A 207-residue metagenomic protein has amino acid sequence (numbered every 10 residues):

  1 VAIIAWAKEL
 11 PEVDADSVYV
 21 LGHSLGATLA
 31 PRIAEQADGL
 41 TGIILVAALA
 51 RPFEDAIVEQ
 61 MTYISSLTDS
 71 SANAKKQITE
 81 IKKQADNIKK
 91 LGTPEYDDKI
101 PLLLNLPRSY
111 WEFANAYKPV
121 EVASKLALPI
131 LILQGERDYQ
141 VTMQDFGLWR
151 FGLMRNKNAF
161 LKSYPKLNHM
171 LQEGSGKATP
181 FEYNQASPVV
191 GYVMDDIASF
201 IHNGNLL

Functional and structural regions predicted by a protein language model:
V1-P11: Alpha/beta-hydrolase active-site loop
V13-G22: Alpha/beta-hydrolase fold nucleophile elbow
G22-S24, G135: Conserved alpha/beta-hydrolase "nucleophile elbow" surrounding the catalytic nucleophile
A27-D38: Short glycine-enriched nucleophile-adjacent loop and the immediately C-terminal alpha-helix near the catalytic center
I44-K125: Accessory cap/linker subdomain of secreted extracellular hydrolases
L126, I132-Q134: Short beta-strand/loop motif that positions the catalytic acidic residue of the alpha/beta-hydrolase fold
Y139-D145: Conserved alpha/beta-hydrolase "acid-adjacent" motif
L167-M170, S175-L207: Catalytic active-site module of serine/aspartate enzymes centered on a nucleophile-bearing elbow/loop
